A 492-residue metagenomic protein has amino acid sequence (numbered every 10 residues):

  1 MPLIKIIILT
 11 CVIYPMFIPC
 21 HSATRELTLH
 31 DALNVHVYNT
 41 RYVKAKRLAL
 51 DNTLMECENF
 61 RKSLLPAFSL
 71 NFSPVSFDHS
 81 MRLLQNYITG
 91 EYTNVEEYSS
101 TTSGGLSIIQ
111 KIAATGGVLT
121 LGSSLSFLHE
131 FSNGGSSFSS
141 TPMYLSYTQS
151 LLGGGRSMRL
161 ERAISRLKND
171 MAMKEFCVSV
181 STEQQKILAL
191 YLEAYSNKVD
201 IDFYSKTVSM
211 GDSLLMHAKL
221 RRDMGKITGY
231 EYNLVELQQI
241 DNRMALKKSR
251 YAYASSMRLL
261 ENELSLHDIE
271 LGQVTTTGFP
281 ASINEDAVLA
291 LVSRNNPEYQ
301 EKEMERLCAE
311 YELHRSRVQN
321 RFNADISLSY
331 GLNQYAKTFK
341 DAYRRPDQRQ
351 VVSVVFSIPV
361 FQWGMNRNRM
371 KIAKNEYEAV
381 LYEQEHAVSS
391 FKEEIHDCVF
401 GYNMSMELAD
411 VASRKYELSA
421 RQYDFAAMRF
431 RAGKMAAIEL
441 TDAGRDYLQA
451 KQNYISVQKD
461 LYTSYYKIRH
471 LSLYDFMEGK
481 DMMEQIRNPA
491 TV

Functional and structural regions predicted by a protein language model:
M1-L29, V492: Bacterial Sec-dependent N-terminal signal peptides
H21, L33, S69, S76-D78 (+3 more regions): Acidic, low-complexity, intrinsically disordered peripheral segments
L27, A163-L167, M173-S293, G401 (+4 more regions): Periplasmic alpha-helical coiled-coil/stalk elements that build and connect Gram-negative outer-membrane
L33-V37, Y87-E91, I227, E231-N233 (+2 more regions): Amphipathic alpha-helical coiled-coil scaffold segments and their short linker/junction regions
N34-K44, D51-F68, G105-S137, L145-A163 (+6 more regions): A glycine-/polar-enriched beta->alpha junction
A45-F60, S179, E183-Y204, L215 (+6 more regions): Amphipathic alpha-helical coiled-coil segments
L65, L70, P74, Q319-N320 (+7 more regions): Exposed, low-structure sequence patches enriched in small/polar residues
F72-Y147, V274-S282, H314, S327-I358 (+1 more regions): Small/polar, glycine/serine/threonine/aspartate-rich low-complexity segments that form flexible
